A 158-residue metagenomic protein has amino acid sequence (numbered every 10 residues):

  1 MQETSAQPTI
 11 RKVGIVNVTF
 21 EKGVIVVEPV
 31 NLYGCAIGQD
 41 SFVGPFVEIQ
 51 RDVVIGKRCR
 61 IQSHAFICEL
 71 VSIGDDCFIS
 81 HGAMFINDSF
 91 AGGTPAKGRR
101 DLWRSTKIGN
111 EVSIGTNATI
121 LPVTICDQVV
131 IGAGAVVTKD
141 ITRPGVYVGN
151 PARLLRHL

Functional and structural regions predicted by a protein language model:
Q2-V16, V26-I37, S41-I125, N150-L158: Flexible, glycine/small-residue-enriched loop-and-beta-strand segment within the central core of proteins
E21: Conserved tryptophan-centered aromatic signature that marks the ligand-binding surface of SH3 and related Trp-rich
G92, R143-P144: Short glycine/proline-enriched, acidic/aromatic patches that form the donor-sugar handling elements
G109, T142-R143: Short coil/turn connectors at secondary-structure junctions
C126-D140, V146: C-terminal/domain-terminus segments
